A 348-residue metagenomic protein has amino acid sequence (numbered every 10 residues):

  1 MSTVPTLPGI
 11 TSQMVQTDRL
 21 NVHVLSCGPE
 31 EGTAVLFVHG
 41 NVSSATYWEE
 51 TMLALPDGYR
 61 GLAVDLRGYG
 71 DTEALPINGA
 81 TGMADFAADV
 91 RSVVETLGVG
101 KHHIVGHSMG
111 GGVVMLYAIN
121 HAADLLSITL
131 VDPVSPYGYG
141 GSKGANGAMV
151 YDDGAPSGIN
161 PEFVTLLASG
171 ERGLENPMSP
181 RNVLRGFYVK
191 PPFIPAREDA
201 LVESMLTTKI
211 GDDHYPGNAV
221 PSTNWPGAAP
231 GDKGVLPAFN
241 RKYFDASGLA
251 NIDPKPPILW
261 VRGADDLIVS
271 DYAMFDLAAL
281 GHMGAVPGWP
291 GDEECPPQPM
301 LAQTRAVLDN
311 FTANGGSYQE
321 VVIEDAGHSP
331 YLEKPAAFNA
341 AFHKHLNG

Functional and structural regions predicted by a protein language model:
M1-V35, P56-Y59, V99-G100, G154-G158 (+3 more regions): Alpha/beta-hydrolase fold catalytic core
T17-D18, A63-M109, I119-N120, S135 (+1 more regions): Active-site loop/oxyanion-hole signature of alpha/beta-hydrolase fold enzymes
L20-G79, V93: Conserved HGGG/HGGXW glycine-rich cap/lid loop of the alpha/beta-hydrolase fold
L36-G40, H107, R262: The conserved beta1-alpha1 loop
G111-A122, I128: Short glycine-enriched nucleophile-adjacent loop and the immediately C-terminal alpha-helix near the catalytic center
T129-Y139: Active-site nucleophile loop of the alpha/beta-hydrolase fold
A148-Q303: Alpha/beta-hydrolase
P287-C295, A326-P335: Catalytic histidine-centered segment of alpha/beta-hydrolase-like enzymes
